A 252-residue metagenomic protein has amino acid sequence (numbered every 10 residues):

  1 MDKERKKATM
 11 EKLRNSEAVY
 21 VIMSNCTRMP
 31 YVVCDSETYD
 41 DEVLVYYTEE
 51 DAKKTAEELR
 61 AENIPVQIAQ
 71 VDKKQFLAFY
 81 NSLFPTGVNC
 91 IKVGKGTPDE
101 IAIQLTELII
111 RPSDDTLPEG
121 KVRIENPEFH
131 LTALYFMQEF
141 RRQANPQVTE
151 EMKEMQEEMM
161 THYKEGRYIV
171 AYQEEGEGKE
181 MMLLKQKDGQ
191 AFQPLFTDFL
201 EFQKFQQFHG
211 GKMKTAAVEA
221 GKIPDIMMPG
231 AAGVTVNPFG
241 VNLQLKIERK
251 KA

Functional and structural regions predicted by a protein language model:
M1-A252: An interfacial alpha-helical scaffold signature
